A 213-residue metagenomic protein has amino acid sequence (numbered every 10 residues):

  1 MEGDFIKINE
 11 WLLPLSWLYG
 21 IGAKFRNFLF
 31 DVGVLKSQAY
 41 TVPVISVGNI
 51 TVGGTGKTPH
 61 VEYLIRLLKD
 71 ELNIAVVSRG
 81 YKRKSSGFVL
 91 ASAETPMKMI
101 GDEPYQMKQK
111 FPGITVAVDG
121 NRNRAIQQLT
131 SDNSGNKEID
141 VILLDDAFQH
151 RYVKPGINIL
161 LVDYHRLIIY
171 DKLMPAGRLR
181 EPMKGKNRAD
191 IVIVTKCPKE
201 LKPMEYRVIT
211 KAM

Functional and structural regions predicted by a protein language model:
M1, G54-T55, A189: Membrane-proximal helical "anchor" segments flanking the first transmembrane region of inner-membrane enzymes
M1-V42: A transmembrane-helix-recognition feature enriched in membrane-embedded lipid enzymes and envelope glyco-/phospholipid
P14, L68-K69, F111, M213: Alpha-helix C-terminal capping segments
S16, A23, I45, E62-R66 (+2 more regions): N-terminal, well-ordered alpha-helical segments
N27-A93: Walker A (P-loop) phosphate-binding motif
G80-K110, I114-M213: Phosphate/Mg2+-binding loops and adjacent switch elements in nucleotide/diphosphate-handling enzyme cores
